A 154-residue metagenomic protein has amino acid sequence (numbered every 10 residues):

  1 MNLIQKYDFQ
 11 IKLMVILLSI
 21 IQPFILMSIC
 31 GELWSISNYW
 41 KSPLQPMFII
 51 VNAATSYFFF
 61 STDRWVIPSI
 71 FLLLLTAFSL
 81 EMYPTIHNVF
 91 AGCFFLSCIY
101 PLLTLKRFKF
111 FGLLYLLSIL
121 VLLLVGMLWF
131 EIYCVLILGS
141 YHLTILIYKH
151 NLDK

Functional and structural regions predicted by a protein language model:
M1-Q5, E32-W34, F60-D63, L80-M82 (+2 more regions): Juxtamembrane membrane-water interface segments of multi-pass membrane proteins, especially cytoplasmic-side
M1-T62: N-terminal topogenic module of multi-pass integral membrane proteins
K12, I16, V66-S69, A91 (+4 more regions): Residues within membrane-spanning alpha-helices of integral membrane proteins, especially the hydrophobic core/packing
I20, F48-F59, F94-R107, C134-K149: Hydrophobic cores of alpha-helical transmembrane segments in multi-pass inner/ER membrane proteins, independent
Q22-M27, F59, L72-F78, P101 (+2 more regions): Membrane-embedded alpha-helices of multi-pass membrane proteins, especially ion channels and transporters
S28-E32, A77-Y83, V121-W129: Juxtamembrane "helix-exit" motif on the non-cytosolic side of transmembrane helices
W65-L113: Membrane-proximal helix-loop-helix units in multi-pass membrane proteins
K109-K154: Terminal transmembrane helical module of multi-pass membrane proteins
